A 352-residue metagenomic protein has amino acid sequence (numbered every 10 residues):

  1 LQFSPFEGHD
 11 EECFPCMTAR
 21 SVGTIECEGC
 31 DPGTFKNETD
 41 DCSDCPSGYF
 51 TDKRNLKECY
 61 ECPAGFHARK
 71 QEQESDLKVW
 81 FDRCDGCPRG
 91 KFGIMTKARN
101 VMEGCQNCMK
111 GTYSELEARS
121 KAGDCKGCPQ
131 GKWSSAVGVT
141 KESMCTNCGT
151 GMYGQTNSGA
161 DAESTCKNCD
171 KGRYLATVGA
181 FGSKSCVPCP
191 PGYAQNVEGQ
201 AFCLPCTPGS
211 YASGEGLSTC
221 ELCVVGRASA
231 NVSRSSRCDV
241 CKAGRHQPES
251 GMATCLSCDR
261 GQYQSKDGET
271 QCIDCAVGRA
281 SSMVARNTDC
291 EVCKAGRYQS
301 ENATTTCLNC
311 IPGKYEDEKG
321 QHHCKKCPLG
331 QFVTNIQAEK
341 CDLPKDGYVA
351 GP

Functional and structural regions predicted by a protein language model:
L1-P352: Disulfide-rich, cysteine-dense extracellular ectodomains and adjacent flexible linkers of secreted and cell-surface
